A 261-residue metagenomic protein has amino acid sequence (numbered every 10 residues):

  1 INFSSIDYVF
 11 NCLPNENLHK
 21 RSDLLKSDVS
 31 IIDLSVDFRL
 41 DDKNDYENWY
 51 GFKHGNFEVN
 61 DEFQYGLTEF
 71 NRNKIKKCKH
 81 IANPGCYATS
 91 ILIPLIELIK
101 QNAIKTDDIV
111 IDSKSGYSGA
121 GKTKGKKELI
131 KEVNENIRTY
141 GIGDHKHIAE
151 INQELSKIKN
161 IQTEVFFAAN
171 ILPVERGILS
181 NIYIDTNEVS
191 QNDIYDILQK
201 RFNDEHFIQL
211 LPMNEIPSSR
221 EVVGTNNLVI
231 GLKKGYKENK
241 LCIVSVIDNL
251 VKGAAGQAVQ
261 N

Functional and structural regions predicted by a protein language model:
I1-E135, Y140-I142, K233-K237: N-terminal Rossmann-like NAD(P) cofactor-binding subdomain of oxidoreductases, focused on the glycine-rich
I1-F3, C12-L13, D107-S113, Y117-V244: C-terminal substrate-binding/catalytic lobe of Rossmann-fold NAD(P)-dependent oxidoreductases
T89, E188-S190, N249: A generic structural signal for alpha-helix starts
T89-L92, T123, N181, K252 (+1 more regions): Short, electropositive, low-hydrophobicity segments enriched in small/polar residues
L92-I99, I148-N152, Q199, G231 (+1 more regions): Predominant activation on well-ordered alpha-helical scaffold segments within soluble catalytic domains
Y236-K240, V244-N261: An anion-binding loop in the catalytic cleft
